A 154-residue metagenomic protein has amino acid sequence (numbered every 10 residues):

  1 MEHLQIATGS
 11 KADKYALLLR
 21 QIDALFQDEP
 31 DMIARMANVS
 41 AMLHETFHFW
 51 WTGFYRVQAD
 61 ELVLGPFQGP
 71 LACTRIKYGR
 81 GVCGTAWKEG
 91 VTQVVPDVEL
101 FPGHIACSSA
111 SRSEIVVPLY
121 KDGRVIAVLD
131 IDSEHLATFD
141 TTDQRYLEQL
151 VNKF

Functional and structural regions predicted by a protein language model:
M1-P66, L71, Q149, F154: Intrinsically disordered, low-complexity terminal regulatory regions
E2-A7, D132-L150: Regulatory loop-to-helix N-cap segments in sensory/regulatory domains that couple ligand/signal detection
T46, C107-S111: Short loop/turn motifs at secondary-structure junctions and domain boundaries
W51, V116, V128: Short hydrophobic/aromatic beta-strand element in the GNAT-like acyltransferase core that lines or flanks the acyl-donor
V57, E61-C107: Regulatory sensory and allosteric helical modules in signal-transduction proteins and certain transcription factors
A86, G90, G123, D143-F154: Interdomain signal-transducing alpha-helices
S113-Y120: A short, aliphatic-rich beta-strand micro-motif
Y120-S133: Sensory-domain boundary capping and coupling elements
